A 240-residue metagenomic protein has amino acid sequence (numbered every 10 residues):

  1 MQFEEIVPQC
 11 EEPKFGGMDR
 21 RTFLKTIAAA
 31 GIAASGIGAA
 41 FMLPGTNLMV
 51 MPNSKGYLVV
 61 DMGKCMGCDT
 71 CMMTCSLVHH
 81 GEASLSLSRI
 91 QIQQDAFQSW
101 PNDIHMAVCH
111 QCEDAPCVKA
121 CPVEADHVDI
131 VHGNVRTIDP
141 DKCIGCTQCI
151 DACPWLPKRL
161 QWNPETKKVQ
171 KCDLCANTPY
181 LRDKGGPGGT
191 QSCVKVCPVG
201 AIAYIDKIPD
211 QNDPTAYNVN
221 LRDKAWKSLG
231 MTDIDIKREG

Functional and structural regions predicted by a protein language model:
M1-M18: N-terminal secretory signal peptides
F15-T22, A33-M51: N-terminal twin-arginine translocation
I27-I32: Sec-dependent signal peptide hydrophobic core
M42, T70-I92, D114-K142, Q148-K167 (+2 more regions): Iron-sulfur cluster-binding cysteine motifs and their immediate structural context in ferredoxin-like electron-transfer
T46-Y57, W100-I104, V131-N134, C153-L156: Short Cys/His-rich Zn2+-coordinating modules
Y57-S76: Mature N-terminal segment immediately following signal peptide/propeptide cleavage in secreted/periplasmic
F97-D114, T147-P157, C175-Q191, V196-V199 (+1 more regions): Short Fe-S-cluster ligation motifs
K167-A176: Solvent-exposed, charged amphipathic helical/linker segments at domain boundaries
